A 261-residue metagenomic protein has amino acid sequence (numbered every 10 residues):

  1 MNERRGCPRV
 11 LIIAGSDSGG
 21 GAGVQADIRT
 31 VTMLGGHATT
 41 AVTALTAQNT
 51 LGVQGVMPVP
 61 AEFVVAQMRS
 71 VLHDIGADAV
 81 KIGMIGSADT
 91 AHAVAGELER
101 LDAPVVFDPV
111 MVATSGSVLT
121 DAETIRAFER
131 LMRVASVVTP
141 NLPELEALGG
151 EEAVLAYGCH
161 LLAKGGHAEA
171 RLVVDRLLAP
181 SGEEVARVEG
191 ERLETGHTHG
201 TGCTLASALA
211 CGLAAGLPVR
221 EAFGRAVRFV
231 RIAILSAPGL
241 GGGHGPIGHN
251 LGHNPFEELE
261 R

Functional and structural regions predicted by a protein language model:
N2-C7, G55-P58, R220-R261: Charged C-terminal helix
N2-I12, V24-T114, G252-N254: Conserved N-terminal subdomain of the carbohydrate kinase-like
R5, L34-T39, E183-A186, G212-V227: Phosphate-handling active-site elements
I13, L34, V71-I75, L101 (+5 more regions): Change "in soluble alpha/beta enzymes" to "in soluble alpha/beta proteins
I13-G19, V185-G200: Short pre-catalytic strand/loop immediately N-terminal to key active-site residues, enriched for Gly-Thr
S16, I82-G83, S117, K164 (+1 more regions): Glycine- and other small-residue-rich loops at beta-strand/loop junctions that grip anionic moieties
Q25, T30, G196-V219: Short, small-residue alpha-helix embedded
T120-V185, E194, R220: Conserved phosphate/ATP/ADP-binding segment of small-molecule kinases
